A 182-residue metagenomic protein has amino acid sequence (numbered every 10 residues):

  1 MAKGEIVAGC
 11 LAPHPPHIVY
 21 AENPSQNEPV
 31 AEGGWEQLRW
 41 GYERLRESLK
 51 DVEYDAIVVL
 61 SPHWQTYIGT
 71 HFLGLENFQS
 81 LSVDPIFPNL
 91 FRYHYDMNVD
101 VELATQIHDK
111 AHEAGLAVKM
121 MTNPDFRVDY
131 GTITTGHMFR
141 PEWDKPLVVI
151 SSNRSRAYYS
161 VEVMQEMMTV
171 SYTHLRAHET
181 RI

Functional and structural regions predicted by a protein language model:
A2-K110, A114: A short aromatic-anchored loop/beta-hairpin motif
E47-A56, D109-V118, P141-D144, A157-Y159 (+1 more regions): Secondary-structure boundary elements
S61-W64, N123, R176: Short, well-ordered beta-to-alpha junction loops that form the rim of enzyme active sites and present histidine/acidic
W64-T66, R156, R181: Glycine-rich nucleotide phosphate-binding loop and flanking beta-alpha elements of Rossmann-like dinucleotide-binding
D96-E113, A117-Y130, K145-V148: A charged nuclease-like catalytic/ligand-binding cleft shared by nucleic-acid processing domains
D100-V101, S160, T180: Helix N-cap and loop-to-helix transition residues
M121-Y172: Glycine-rich phosphate- or other oxyanion-binding loops that anchor nucleotides, phosphorylated ligands
H174-I182: Single conserved hydrophobic/aromatic residue that forms the stacking wall/gate of nucleotide- or nucleobase-binding
